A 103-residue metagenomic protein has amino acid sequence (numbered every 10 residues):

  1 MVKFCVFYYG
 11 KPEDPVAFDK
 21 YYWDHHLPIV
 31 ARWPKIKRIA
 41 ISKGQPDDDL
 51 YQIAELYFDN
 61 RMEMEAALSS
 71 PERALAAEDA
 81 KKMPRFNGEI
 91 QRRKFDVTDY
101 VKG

Functional and structural regions predicted by a protein language model:
M1-G103: Macromolecular interaction modules
